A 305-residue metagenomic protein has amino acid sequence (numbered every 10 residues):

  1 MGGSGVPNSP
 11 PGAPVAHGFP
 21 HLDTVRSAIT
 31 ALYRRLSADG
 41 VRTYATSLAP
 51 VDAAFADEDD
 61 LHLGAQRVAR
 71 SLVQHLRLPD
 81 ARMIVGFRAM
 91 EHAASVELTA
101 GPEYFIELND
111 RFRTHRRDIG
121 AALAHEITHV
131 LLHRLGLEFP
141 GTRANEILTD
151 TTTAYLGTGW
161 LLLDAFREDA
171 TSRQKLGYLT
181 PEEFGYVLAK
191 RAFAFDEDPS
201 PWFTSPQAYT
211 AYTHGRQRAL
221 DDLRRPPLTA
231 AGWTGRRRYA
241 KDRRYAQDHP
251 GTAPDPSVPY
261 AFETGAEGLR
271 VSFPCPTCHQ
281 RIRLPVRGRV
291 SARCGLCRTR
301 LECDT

Functional and structural regions predicted by a protein language model:
G2-D23, S27, K175-T305: Pan-zinc metallopeptidase signature
H17-S47: N-terminal, Lys/Arg- and Ser/Thr-rich interaction peptides
S37-G101, F112, R116: Auxiliary, metal-adjacent structural segments of Zn-dependent hydrolase domains
M83, L163-A165, D304: Residue-level detector of family-conserved "landmark" positions at structurally sensitive sites
Y104-L123, G141-A144: Short pre-active-site segment immediately N-terminal to the catalytic Zn-binding motif
I119-E126, G159-D164: A structural motif
A121-L137, A154: Active-site recognition of the HExxH zinc-binding catalytic motif
T142-G177: Post-HExxH zinc-binding segment in Zn-dependent metallohydrolases
